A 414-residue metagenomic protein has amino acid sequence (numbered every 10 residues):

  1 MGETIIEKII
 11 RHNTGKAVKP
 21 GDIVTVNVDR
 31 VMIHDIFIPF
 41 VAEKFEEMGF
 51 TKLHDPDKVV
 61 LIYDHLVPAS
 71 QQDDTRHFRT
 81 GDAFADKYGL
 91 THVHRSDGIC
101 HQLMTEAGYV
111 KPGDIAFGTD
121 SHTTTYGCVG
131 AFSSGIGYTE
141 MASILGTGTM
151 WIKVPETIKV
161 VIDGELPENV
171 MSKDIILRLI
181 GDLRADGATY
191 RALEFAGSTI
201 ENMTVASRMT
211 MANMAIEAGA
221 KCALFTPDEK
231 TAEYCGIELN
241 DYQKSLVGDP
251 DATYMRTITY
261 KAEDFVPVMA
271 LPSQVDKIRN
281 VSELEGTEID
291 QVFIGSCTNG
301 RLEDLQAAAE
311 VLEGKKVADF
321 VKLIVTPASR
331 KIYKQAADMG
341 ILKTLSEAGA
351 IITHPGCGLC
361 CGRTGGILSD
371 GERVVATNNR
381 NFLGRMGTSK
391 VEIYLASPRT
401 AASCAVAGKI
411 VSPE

Functional and structural regions predicted by a protein language model:
M1-E414: Fe-S-dependent hydro-lyases/dehydratases of central metabolism
